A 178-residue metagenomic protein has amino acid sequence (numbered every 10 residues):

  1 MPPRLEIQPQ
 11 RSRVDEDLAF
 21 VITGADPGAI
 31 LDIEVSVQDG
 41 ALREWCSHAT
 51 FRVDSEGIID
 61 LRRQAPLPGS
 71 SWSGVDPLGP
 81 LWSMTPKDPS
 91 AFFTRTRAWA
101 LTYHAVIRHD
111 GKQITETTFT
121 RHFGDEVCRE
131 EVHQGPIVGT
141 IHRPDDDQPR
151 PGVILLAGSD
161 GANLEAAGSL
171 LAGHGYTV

Functional and structural regions predicted by a protein language model:
P3-R13, L18-A29, L42-S55, F92-P151: N-terminal cap/lid segment of alpha/beta-hydrolase-fold proteins
A29-V35: Beta-strand-rich binding/interaction modules
V35-T85: Ser/Thr-rich low-complexity repeats and stalk/linker segments
V75-A100, S159, G173-Y176: Glycine-rich phosphate/adenylate-binding loop and adjacent beta-alpha elements of nucleotide- or dinucleotide-binding
I141-H142, L156-A157, G168: Conserved binding-pocket/active-site segment within a compact domain
R150, A157-A162: Active-site glycine-rich loops that stabilize anionic/oxyanionic intermediates across multiple enzyme folds
V153-L155, V178: Hydrophobic beta-strand anchors of alpha/beta hydrolase catalytic cores
N163-V178: Short amphipathic alpha-helix adjacent to the substrate-entry channel of hydrolases
